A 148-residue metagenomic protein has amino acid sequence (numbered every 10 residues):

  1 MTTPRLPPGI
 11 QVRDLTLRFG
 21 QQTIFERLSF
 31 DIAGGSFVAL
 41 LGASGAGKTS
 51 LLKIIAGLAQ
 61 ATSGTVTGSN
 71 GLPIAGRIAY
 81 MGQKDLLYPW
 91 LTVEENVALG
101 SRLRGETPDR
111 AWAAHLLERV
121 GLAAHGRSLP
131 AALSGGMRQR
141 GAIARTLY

Functional and structural regions predicted by a protein language model:
I10, F25-R27: Conserved structural motif at the start of ABC-family nucleotide-binding domains
L41-A43: The feature captures the beta-strand-to-loop junction immediately N-terminal to the Walker
A56: Helix-to-loop junction immediately C-terminal to a conserved catalytic motif
S63-I78: Conserved ABC transporter NBD signature motif
I74, E94, E118, G126-L129: Signature (C-motif/LSGGQ) region and adjacent switch/coupling loops of ABC-type ATPase nucleotide-binding domains
L91-A98: Short coil-to-helix segment of the ABC ATPase nucleotide-binding domain corresponding to the Q-loop/switch region
P108-H125: Conserved ABC ATPase "signature" region
L129-L133, M137: Conserved ABC ATPase signature
